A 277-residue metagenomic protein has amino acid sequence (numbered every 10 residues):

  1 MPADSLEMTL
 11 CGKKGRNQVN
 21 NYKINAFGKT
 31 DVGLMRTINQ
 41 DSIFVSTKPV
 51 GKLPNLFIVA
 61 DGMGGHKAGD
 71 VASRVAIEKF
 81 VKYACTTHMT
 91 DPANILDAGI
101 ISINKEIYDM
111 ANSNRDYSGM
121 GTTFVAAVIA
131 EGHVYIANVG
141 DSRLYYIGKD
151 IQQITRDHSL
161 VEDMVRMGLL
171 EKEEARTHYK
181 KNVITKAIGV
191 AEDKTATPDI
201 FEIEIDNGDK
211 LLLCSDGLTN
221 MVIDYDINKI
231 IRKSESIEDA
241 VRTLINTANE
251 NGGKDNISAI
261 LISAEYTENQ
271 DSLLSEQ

Functional and structural regions predicted by a protein language model:
P2-Q277: PP2C/PPM-type serine/threonine phosphatase catalytic domain
